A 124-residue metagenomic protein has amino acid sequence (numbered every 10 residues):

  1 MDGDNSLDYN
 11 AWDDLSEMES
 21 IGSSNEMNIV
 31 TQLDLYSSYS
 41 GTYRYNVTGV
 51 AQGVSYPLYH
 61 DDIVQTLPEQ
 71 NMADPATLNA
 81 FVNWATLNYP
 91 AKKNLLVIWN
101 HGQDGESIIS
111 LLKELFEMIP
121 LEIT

Functional and structural regions predicted by a protein language model:
M1-T124: Cysteine-dependent hydrolase recognition
